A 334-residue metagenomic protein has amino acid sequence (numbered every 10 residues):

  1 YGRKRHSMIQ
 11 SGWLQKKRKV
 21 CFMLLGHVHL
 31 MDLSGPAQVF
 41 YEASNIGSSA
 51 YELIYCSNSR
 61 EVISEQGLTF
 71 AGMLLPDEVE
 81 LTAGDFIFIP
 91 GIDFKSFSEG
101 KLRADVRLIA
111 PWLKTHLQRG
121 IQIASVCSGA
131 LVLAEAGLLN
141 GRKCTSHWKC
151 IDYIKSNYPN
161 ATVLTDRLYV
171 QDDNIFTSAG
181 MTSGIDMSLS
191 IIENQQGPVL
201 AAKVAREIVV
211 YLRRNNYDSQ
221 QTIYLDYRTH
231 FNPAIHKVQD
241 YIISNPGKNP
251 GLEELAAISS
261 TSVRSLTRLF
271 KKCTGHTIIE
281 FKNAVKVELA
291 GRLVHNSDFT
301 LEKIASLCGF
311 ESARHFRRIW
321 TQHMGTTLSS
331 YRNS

Functional and structural regions predicted by a protein language model:
Y1-I123, V132-A134, E193, A202 (+1 more regions): Extended, subdomain-level signal for the structured scaffold at the beginning of enzyme domains
S34-A37, K155, I185-L189: Predominant activation on well-ordered alpha-helical scaffold segments within soluble catalytic domains
Q118-I123, L138-K143, N174: Short active-site oxyanion
V132-G137, V170, I185: Acidic/polar active-site rim loop that often engages polyanionic ligands
N140-D166: A conserved active-site-flanking secondary-structure segment within enzyme catalytic domains
V163-F176, E207-V210, Y217-I223: Conserved Rossmann-fold dehydrogenase catalytic segment
Q171-E207: Conserved anion/nucleotide-ligand pocket segment
